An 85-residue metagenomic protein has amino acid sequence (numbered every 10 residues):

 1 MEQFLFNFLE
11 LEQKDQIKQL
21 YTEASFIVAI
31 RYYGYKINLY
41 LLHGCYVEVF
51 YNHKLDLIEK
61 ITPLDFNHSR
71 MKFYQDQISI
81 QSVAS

Functional and structural regions predicted by a protein language model:
M1-S85: Polybasic/polar functional segments that serve as interface/processing modules
